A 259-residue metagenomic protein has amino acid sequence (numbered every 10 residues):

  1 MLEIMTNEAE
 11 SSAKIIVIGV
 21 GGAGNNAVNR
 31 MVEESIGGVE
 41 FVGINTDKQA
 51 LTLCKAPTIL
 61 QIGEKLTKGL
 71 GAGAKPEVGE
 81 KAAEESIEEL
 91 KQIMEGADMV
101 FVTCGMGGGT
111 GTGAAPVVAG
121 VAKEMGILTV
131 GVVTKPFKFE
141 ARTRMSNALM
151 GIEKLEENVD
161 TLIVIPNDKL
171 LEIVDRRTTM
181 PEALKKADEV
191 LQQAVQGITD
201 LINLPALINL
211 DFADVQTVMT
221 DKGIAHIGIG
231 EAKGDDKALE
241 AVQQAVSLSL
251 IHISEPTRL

Functional and structural regions predicted by a protein language model:
M1-R258: Tubulin/FtsZ superfamily GTPase core signature
